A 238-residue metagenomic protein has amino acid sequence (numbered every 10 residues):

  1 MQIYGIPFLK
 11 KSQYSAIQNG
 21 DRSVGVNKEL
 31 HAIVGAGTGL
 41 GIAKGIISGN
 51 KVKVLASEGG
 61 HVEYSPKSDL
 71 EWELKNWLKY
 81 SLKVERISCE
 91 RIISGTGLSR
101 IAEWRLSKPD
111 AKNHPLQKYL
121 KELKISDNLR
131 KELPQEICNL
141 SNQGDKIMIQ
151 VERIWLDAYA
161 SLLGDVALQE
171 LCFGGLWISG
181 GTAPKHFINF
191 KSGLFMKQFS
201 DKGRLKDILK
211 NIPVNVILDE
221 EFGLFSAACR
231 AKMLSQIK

Functional and structural regions predicted by a protein language model:
M1-E103, A227-K238: Phosphate-binding/catalytic loop of phosphoryl-transfer enzymes
S23-V24, N76-K238: ATP-binding/phosphotransfer module of carbohydrate and carboxylate kinases, centering on a glycine-rich
